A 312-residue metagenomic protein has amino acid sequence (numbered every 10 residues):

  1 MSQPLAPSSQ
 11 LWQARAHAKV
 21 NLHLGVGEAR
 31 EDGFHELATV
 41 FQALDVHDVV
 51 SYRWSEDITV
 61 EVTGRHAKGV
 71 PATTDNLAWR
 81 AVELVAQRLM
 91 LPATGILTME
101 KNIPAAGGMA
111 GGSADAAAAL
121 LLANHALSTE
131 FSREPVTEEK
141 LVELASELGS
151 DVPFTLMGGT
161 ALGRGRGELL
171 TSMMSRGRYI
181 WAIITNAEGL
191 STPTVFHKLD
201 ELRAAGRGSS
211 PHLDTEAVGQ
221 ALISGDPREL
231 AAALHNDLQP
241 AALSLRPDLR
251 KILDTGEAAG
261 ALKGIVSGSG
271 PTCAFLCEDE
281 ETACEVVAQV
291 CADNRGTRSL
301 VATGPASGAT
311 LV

Functional and structural regions predicted by a protein language model:
S2-G107, N124-E139, R176, T185-E188: ATP-binding N-lobe of GHMP and related small-molecule kinases
P4-A6, Q42-A43, S146-E147, P153-L156 (+3 more regions): Solvent-exposed alpha-helices and their adjacent loops that cap or buttress functional pockets in soluble metabolic
Q13, V49-S51, T160-L162, W181-I183 (+1 more regions): Conserved hydrophobic/aromatic beta-strand scaffold that supports enzyme active sites
D57, E134-T155, V286-G304: Short, conserved aromatic-histidine micro-motifs
P71, T98-L127, S150, A261-C277: Glycine/serine-rich anion-binding loops at beta->alpha junctions that coordinate negatively charged ligand groups
T94, A116, L120-L162, R166: Contiguous, small/hydrophobic- and glycine-enriched helical/loop subdomains that border and often "cap" functional
M157, L162-K263, E278-C284, A288-C291 (+2 more regions): Conserved, helical-rich catalytic subdomain that frames metal- and/or nucleotide-binding sites in enzyme alpha/beta
